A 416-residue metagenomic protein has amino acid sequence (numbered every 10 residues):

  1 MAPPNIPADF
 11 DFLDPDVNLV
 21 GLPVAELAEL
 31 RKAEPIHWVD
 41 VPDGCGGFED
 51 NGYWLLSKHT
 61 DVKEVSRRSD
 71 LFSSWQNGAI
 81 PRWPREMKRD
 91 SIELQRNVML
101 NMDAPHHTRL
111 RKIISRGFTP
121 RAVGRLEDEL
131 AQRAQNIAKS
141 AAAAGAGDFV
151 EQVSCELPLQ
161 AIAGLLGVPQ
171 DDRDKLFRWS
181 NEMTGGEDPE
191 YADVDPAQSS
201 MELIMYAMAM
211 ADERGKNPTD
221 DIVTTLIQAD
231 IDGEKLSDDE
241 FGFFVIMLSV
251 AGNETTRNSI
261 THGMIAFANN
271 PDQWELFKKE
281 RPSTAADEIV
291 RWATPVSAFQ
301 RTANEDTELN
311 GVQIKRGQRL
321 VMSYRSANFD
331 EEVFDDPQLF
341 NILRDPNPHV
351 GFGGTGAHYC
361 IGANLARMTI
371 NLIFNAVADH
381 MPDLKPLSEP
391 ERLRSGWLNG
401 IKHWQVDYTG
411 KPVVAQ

Functional and structural regions predicted by a protein language model:
M1-Q416: Cytochrome P450
